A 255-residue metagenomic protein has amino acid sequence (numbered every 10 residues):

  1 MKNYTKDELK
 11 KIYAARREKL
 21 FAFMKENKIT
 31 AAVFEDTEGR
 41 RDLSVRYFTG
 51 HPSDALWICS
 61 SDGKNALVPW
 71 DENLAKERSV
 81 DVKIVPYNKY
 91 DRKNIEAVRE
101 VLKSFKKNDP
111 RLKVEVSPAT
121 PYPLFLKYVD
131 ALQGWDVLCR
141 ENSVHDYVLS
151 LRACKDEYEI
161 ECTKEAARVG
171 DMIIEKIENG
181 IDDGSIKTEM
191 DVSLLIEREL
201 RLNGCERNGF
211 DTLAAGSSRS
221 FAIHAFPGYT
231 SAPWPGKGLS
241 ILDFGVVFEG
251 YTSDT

Functional and structural regions predicted by a protein language model:
M1-E100, R168, M172, T230: N-terminal accessory/capping or targeting/presequence segment of soluble
M1-K2, K11-I12, K93-N208: Flexible, acidic/His-enriched mid-domain "rim/lid" segments that flank
I29, S53-D54, D62-K64, N108-D109 (+3 more regions): Short coil/turn connectors at secondary-structure junctions
V33-E35, I58-S60, E115, A215 (+1 more regions): Short beta-strand segments
T37-E38, D71, S117, D243-G245: Anionic group-transfer/hydrolysis microenvironments
G39-H51, N142-L149, C154, I186-T255: Short catalytic-site patches enriched in acidic/histidine residues that coordinate or position cofactors/metals
N65-A66, L74-A75, P121, F221 (+1 more regions): Short, acidic Gly/Pro/Ser/Thr-rich loop/turn segments
